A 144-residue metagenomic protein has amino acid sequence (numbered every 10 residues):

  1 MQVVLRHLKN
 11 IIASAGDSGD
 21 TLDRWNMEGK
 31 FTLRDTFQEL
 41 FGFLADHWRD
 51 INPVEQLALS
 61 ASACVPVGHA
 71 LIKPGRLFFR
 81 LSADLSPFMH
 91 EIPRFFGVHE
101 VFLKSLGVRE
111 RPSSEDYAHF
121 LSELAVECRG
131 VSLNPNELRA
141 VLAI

Functional and structural regions predicted by a protein language model:
M1-I144: Long, intrinsically disordered, charge-dense linkers/tails
